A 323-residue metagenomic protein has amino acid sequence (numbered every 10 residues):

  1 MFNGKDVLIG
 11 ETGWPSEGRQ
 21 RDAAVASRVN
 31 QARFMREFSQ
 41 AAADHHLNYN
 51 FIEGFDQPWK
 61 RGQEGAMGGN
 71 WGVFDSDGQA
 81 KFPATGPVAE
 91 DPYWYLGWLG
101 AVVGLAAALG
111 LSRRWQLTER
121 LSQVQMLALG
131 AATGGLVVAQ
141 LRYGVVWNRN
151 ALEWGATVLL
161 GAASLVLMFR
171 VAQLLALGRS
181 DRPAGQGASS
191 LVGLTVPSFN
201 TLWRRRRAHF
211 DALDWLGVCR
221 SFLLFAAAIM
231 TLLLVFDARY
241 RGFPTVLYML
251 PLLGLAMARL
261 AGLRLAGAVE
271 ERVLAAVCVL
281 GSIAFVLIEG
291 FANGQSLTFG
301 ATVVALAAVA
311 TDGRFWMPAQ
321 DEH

Functional and structural regions predicted by a protein language model:
M1, F34-F38, G69: A general structural detector for well-ordered alpha-helical segments in enzyme core domains, enriched
F2-K5, F38-N48, G313-M317: A structural motif corresponding to the C-terminal end of an alpha-helix and its immediate exit/capping segment
N3-Q31, D56, K60: Active-site clefts of carbohydrate-active enzymes
R28-A42: Substrate-gating cap/lid alpha-helix
N48-G78: Aromatic/acidic polysaccharide-binding cleft in carbohydrate-active enzymes
F74-L96: Short, aromatic-rich amphipathic segments at membrane interfaces that lie adjacent to a transmembrane helix or signal
P92-Q116, L159-V166: Selective detector of the "anchor" transmembrane alpha-helix that sits immediately C-terminal
E119-H323: Alpha-helical transmembrane segments of integral membrane proteins
